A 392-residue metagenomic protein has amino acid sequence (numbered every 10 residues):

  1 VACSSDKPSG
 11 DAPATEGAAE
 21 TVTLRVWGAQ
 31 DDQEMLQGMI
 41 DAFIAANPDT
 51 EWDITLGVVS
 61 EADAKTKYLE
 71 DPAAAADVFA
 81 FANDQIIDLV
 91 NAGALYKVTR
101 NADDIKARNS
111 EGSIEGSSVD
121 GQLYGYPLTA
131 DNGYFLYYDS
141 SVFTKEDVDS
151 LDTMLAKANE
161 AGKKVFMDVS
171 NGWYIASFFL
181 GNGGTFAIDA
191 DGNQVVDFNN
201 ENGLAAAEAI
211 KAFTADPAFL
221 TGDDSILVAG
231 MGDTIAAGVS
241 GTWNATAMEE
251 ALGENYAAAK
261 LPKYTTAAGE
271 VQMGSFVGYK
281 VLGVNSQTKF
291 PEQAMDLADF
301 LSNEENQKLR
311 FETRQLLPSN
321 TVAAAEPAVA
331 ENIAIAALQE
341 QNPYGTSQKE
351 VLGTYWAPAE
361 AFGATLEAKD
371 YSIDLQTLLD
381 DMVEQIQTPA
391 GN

Functional and structural regions predicted by a protein language model:
G17-D31, T50-G57, D77-V78, Y124 (+2 more regions): Short, well-ordered beta-strand elements
A29, T214-F290: Extracytoplasmic/periplasmic substrate-binding proteins
A42, A46-N109, E146, A236-A237: Extracytoplasmic "Venus flytrap"/periplasmic binding protein-like
N83-Y134, A257-L261: Hinge/lid segment of periplasmic solute-binding proteins
Y124-L128, Y134, D152-V196, N202 (+1 more regions): Extracytoplasmic/periplasmic solute-binding protein
N193-G222: Glycine-centered hinge/linker elements that transmit conformational signals in sensory and ligand-binding systems
T246, K280-T354: Mature extracytoplasmic/periplasmic domains
L316, I333-T388: C-terminal capping/gating helix-and-loop segments adjacent to ligand/active sites or protein-protein/ligand interfaces
